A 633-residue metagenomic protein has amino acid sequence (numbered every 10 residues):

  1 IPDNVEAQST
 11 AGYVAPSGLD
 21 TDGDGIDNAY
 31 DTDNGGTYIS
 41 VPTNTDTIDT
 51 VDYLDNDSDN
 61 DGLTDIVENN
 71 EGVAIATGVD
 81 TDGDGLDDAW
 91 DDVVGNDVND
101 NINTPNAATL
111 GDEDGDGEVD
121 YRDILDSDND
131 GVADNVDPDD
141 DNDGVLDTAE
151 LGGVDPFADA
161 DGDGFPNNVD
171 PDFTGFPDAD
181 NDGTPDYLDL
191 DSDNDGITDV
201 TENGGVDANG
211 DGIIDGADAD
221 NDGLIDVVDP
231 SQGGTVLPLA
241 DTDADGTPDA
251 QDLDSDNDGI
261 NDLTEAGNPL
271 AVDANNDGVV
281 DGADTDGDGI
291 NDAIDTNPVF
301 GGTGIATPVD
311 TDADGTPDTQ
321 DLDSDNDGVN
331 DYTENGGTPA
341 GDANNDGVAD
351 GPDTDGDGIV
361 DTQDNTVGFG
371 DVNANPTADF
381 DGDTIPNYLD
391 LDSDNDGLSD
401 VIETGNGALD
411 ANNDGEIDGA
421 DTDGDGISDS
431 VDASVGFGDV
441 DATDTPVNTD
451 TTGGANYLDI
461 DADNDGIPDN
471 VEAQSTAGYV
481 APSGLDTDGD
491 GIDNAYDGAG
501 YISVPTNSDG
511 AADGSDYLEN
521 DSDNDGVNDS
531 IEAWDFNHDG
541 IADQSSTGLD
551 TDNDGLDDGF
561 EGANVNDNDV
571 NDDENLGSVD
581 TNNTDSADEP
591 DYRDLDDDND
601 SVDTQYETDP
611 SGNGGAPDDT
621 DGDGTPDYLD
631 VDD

Functional and structural regions predicted by a protein language model:
I1-D633: Extracellular calcium-associated, cysteine-rich motifs in secreted modular proteins
